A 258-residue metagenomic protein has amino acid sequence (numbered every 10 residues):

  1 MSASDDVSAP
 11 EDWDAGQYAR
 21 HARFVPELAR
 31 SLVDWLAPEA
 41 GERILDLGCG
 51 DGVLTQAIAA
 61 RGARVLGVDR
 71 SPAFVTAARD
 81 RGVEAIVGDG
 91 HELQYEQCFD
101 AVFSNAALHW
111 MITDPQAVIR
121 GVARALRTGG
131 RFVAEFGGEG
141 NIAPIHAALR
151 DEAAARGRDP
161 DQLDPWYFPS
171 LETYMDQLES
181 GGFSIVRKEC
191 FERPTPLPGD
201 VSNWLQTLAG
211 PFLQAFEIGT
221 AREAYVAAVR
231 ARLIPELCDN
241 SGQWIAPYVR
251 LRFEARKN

Functional and structural regions predicted by a protein language model:
M1-E42, V53-L54: Conserved class I S-adenosyl-L-methionine
L45-L47, D51-L93: Class I SAM-dependent methyltransferase SAM/SAH-binding core
H91-V102: A short acidic, Gly/Pro-enriched loop at the edge of an enzyme's catalytic core that lines a small-molecule cofactor
A101-D114: A short SAM/SAH-binding and catalytic strip from SAM-dependent methyltransferases
Q116-R131: A short glycine-rich, Lys/Arg-flanked "PGG" loop and its adjoining helix->strand segment in the class I
G129-P198, Q214-I218: Conserved catalytic/acceptor-binding region of the Class I
G181, V186-S241: C-terminal helical/coil "lid" or tail adjacent to the Rossmann-like core of SAM-dependent
L251-N258: Core SAM-dependent methyltransferase catalytic element
